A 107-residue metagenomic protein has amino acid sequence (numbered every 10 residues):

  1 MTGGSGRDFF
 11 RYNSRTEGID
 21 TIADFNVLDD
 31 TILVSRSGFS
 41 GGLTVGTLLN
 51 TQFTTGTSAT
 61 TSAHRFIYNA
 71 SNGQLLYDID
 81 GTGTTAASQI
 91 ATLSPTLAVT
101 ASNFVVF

Functional and structural regions predicted by a protein language model:
M1-G6: Extracellular repeat-rich scaffold modules on cell surfaces
R7-F107: Acidic glycine/aspartate-rich repeat arrays in secreted/surface proteins
